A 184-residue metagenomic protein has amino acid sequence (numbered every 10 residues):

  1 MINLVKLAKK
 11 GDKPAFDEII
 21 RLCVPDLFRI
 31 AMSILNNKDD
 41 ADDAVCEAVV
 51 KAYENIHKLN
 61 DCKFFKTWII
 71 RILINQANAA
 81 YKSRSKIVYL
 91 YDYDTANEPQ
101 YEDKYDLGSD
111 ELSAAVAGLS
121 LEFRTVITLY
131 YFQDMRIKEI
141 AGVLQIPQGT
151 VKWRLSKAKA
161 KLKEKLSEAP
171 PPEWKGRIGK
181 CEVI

Functional and structural regions predicted by a protein language model:
N3, L7, G142-Q145, K159-I184: C-terminal edge and immediately downstream basic/flexible tail or linker adjoining helix-turn-helix-like DNA-binding
V5-R29: A short, charge-rich alpha-helical start-of-domain segment used by transcription regulators
K9-K10, N36, E47-F64, S83-R84: Sigma70-family region 2
I20-K38, N55, V116, K165-E168: Amphipathic, Lys/Arg- and hydrophobic-enriched alpha-helical face
R29, D43-V50, E54, K63-N75: Structural recognition of an alpha-helix C-terminal capping motif at a helix-to-coil junction
E54-N60, R71-Y91, K157: Arg/Lys-rich amphipathic alpha helix in sigma70-family domain 2
A79, K86-A117, R136, K180-V183: Internal acidic/polar
V126-Y130: A short pre-motif secondary-structure segment
